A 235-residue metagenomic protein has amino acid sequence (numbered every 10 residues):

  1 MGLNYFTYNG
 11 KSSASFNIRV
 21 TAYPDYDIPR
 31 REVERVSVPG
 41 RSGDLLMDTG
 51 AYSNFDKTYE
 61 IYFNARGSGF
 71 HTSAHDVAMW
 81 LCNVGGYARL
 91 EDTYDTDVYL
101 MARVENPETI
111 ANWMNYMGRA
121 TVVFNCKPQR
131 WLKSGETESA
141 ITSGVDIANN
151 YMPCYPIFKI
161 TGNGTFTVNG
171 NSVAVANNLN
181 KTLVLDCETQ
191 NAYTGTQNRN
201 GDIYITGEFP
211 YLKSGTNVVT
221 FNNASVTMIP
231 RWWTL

Functional and structural regions predicted by a protein language model:
M1-V36: Polar/acidic, low-complexity leader/linker segments enriched in S/T/G and N/D
Y5-T7, N125-K127, Y211: Mixed-charge, glycine-accented linear interaction segment located at domain edges/termini
Y23-T58: Short, solvent-exposed beta-alpha or beta-beta edge segments that form flexible loop/patches at the rim of ligand
D44-S68, Y116-Q129, N217: Oligomerization/assembly interface segments of phage tail-like spikes and tubes
S73-N83: Short amphipathic alpha-helices in soluble, non-transmembrane regions that often serve as interface/regulatory elements
G86-Y94, T167, V218-T220: Short conserved beta-strand and strand-loop elements enriched in small hydrophobics with frequent Asp/Gly
Y87-R130: Short beta-strand and beta-hairpin "edge-sheet" elements
L132-L235: Intrinsically disordered, low-complexity segments enriched in serine, threonine, and glycine
